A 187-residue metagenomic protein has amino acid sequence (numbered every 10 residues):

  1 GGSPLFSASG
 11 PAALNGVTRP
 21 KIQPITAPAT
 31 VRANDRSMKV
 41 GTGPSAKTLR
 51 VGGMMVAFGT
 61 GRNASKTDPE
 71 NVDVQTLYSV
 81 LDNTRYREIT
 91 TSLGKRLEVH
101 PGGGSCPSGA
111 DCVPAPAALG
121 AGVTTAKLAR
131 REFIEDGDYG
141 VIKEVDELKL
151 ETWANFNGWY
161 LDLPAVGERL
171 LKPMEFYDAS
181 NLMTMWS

Functional and structural regions predicted by a protein language model:
G1-S187: Beta-propeller fold recognition
